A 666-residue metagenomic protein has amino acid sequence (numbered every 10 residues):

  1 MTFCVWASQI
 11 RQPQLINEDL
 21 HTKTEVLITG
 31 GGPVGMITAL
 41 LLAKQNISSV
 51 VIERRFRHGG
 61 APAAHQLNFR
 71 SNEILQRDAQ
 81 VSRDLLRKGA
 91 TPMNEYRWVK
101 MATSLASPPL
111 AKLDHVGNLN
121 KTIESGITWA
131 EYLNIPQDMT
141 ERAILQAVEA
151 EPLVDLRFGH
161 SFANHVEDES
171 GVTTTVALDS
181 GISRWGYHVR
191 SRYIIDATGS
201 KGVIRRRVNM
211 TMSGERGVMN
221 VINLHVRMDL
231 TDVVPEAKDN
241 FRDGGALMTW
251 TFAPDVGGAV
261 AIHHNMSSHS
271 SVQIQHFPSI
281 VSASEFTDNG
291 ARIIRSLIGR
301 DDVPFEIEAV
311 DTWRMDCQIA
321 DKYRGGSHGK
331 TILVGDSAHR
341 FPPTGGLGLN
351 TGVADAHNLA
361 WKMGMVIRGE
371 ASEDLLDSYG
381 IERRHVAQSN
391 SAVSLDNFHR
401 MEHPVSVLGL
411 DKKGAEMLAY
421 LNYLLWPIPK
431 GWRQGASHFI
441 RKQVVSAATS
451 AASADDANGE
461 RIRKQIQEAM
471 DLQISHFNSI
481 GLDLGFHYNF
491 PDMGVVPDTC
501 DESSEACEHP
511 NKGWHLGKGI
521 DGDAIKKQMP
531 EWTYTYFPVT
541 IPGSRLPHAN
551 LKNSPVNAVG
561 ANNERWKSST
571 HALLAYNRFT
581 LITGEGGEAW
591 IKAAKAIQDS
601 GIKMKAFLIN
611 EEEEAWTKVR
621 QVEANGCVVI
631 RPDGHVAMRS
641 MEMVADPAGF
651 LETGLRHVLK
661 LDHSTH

Functional and structural regions predicted by a protein language model:
M1-L27, L41-I47: Extreme N-terminal leader/targeting segments of oxidoreductases
T22-T24, G181-Y193, S327: Core beta-strand elements of the Rossmann-like FAD/NAD(P) dinucleotide-binding domain in flavoenzyme oxidoreductases
G31-A39, L75, I144, I307 (+6 more regions): Conserved mid-domain beta->alpha element of the FAD-binding
A43-A64: Glycine-rich FAD pyrophosphate-binding loop
G60-E149, F252-A253, H263, S391: Active-site-adjacent segment of FAD-dependent monooxygenases/related oxidoreductases
Q146, T174, D179, Y193-C317 (+1 more regions): Conserved FAD-binding catalytic core of PHBH/FMO-like flavoproteins
F158-T173: A conserved short coil-to-beta-strand element within the FAD-binding core of flavoproteins
G364-W432, A436-F439, Q443-V444, A451 (+2 more regions): Active-site-proximal substrate-binding core of FAD-dependent oxidoreductases
